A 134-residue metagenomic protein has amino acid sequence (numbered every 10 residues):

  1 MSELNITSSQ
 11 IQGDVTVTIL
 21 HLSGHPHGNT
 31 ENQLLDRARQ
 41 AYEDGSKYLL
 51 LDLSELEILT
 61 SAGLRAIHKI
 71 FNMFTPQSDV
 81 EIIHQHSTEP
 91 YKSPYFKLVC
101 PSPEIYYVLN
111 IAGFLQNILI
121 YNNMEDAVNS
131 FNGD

Functional and structural regions predicted by a protein language model:
M1-H21, P26: Short beta-strand/loop segment at the start of cytosolic alpha/beta domains
G28-N117: Amphipathic alpha-helical interaction surfaces in cytosolic regulatory modules
I118-M124: Short acidic-hydrophobic, aromatic-tinged amphipathic segments that line or gate anion-handling sites
N132-D134: Short acidic DE-rich linear segments
